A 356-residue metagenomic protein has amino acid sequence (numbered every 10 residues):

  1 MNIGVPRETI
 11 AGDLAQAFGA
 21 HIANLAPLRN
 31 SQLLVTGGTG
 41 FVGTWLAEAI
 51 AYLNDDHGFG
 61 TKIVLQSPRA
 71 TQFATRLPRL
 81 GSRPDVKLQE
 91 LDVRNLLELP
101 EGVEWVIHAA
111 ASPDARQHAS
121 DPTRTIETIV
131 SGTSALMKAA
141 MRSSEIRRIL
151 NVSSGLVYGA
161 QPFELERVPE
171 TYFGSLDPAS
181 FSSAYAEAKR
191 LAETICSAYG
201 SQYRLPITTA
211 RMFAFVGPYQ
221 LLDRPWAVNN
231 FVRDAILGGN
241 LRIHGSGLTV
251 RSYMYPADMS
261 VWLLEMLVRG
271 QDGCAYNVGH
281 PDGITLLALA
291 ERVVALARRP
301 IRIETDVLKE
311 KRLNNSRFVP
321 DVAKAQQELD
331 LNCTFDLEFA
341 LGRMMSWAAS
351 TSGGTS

Functional and structural regions predicted by a protein language model:
M1-W105: N-terminal Rossmann/SDR dinucleotide-binding element
N2-T9, G60, P169, A214 (+1 more regions): C-terminal substrate-binding subdomain of Rossmann-fold SDR/epimerase-dehydratase oxidoreductases
T36, Q66, V106-S112, I149-G155 (+1 more regions): SDR active-site strand-loop-helix element
E90-T128: NAD(P)H-binding glycine-rich loop region in Rossmannoid oxidoreductase-like domains and their noncatalytic homologs
S112-R116, G155-P162, F213-Y219: Active-site segment of SDR-like NAD(P)-dependent oxidoreductases
S134-S182: Conserved Rossmann-fold NAD(P)-dependent oxidoreductase catalytic core, especially the SDR/UDP-sugar
S154, E193-P218, N229: Conserved beta-loop-beta element that borders a ligand/cofactor-binding pocket
A184, A188-L191: Active-site helix of classical SDR
